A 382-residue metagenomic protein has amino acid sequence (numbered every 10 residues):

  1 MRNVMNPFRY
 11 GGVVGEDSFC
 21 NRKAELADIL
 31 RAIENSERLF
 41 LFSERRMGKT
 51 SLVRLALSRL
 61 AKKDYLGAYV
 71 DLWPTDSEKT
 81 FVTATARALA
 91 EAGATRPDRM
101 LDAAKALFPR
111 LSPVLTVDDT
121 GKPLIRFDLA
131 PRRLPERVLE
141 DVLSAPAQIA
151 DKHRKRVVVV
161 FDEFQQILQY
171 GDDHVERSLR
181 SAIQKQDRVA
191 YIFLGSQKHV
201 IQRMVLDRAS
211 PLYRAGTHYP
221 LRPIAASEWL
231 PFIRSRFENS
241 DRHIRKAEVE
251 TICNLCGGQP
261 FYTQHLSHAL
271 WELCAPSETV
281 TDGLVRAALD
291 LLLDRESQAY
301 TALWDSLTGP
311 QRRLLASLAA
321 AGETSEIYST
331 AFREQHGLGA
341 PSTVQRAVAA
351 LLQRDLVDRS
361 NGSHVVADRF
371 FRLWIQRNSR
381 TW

Functional and structural regions predicted by a protein language model:
M1-L39, E44, T381: A short, basic N-terminal segment
M5-N6, K79-D98, A106, S112-K122 (+1 more regions): Conserved NTP-binding/hydrolysis module of P-loop NTPases
E44-V70, S342: P-loop NTPase Walker A phosphate-binding motif
D128-K198, L206: Conserved Walker B catalytic segment
Q202-N254, A275-T279: Helix-loop-helix "sensor" segment of P-loop NTPases
G258, Q264-G339: Winged-helix-like regulatory helical subdomains adjacent to P-loop NTPase cores
H336-Q353: Short amphipathic alpha-helical interaction segments
F370-W382: Short, amphipathic alpha-helical interaction segments positioned at domain boundaries
